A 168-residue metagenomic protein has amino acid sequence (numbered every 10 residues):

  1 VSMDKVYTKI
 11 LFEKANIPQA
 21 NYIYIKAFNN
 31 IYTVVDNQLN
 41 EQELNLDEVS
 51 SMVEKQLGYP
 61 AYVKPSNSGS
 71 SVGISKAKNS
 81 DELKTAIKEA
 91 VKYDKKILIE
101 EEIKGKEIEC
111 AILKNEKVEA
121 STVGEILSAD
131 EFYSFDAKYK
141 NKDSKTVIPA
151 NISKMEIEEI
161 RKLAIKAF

Functional and structural regions predicted by a protein language model:
S2-G105: Active-site nucleotide/adenylate-binding loops and adjacent lid/helix of ATP-dependent enzymes
S75-K162: Phosphate-binding site of ATP-dependent enzymes
I165-F168: Short, basic/aromatic recognition patches
